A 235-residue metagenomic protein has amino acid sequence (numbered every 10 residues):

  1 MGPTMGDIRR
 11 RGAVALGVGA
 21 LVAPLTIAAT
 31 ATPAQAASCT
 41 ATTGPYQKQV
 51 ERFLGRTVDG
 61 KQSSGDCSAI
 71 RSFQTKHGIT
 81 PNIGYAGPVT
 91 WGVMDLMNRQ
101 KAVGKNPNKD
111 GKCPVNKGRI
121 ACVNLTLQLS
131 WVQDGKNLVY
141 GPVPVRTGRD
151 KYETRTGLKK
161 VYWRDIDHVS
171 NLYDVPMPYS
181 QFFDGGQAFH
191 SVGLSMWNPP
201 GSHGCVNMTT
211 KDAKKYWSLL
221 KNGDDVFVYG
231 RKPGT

Functional and structural regions predicted by a protein language model:
M1-A36: Secretory targeting and sorting signals
A15-L16, A86, G92-P107: A general sequence property marking short-to-moderate contiguous segments in secreted/outer-membrane adhesion
A37-L96: Short acidic, glycine/serine/threonine-rich helix-capping segments at coil-helix boundaries
S38-T40, S68, K112-P114, V123 (+1 more regions): Sequence contexts marking disulfide-bonded cysteines in secreted/extracellular proteins
Q47, E51, C67-I70, W91 (+5 more regions): Extracytoplasmic/secreted envelope proteins and their assembly/folding machinery, especially bacterial periplasmic
L54-V58, Q74-P81, M97-N98, D134 (+5 more regions): Sec/Tat-exported extracytoplasmic proteins
K105-G118, Y152-L158, W163-T235: Exported/periplasmic cell-wall-interacting domains
N108-K151: A structural motif detector for short, solvent-exposed N-terminal "entry" segments of globular domains
